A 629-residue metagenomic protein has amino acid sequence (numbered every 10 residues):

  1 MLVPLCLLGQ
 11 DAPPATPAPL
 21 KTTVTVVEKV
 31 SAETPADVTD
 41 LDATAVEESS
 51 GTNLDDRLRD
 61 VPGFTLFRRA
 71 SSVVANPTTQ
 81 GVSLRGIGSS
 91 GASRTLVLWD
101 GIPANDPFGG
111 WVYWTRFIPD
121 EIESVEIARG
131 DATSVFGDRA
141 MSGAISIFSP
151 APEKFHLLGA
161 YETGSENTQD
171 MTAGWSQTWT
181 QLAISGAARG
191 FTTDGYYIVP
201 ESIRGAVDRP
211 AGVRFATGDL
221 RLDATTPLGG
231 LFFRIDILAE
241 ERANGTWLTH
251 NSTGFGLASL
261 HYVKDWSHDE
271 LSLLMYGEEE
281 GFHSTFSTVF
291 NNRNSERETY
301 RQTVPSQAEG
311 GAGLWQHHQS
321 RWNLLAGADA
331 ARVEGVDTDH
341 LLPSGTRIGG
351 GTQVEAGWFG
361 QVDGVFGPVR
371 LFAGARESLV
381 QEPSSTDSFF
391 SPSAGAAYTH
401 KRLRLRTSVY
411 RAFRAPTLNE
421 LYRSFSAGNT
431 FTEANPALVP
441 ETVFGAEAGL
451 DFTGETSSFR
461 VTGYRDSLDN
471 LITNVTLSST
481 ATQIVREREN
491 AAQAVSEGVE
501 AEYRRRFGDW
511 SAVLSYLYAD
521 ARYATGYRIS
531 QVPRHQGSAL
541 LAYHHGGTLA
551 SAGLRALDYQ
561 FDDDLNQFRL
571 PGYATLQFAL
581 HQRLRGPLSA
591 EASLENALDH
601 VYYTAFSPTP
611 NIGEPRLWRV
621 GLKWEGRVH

Functional and structural regions predicted by a protein language model:
D11-E48, D55, D265: Short, acidic, small-residue-rich periplasmic hinge/interaction motif at the N-terminus of Gram-negative outer-membrane
L54-R57, Q80-G86, L98-D100, V112-T115 (+2 more regions): N-terminal periplasmic accessory domains that precede and gate Gram-negative outer-membrane beta-barrel machines
D55, R59-D106: Extracytoplasmic beta-strand/coil segments of soluble accessory domains associated with Gram-negative outer-membrane
I102-R129: Short acidic/polar hinge/loop motifs at secondary-structure boundaries that mediate gating or recognition
T133, S146, K154-E162, G174-G256: Periplasmic-side early beta-strands and strand-to-turn transitions of outer-membrane beta-barrels
L248-W266, Q302-E309, G351, S385 (+7 more regions): Outer-membrane beta-barrel signature, preferentially recognizing the C-terminal barrel domain of Gram-negative
R321-L324, V365-L371, S458-F459, Y464-L468 (+5 more regions): Gram-negative outer-membrane beta-barrel transporters
D469, A556, Q560-D563, L580-H629: C-terminal beta-signal and adjacent terminal beta-strands/loops of Gram-negative outer-membrane beta-barrel proteins
